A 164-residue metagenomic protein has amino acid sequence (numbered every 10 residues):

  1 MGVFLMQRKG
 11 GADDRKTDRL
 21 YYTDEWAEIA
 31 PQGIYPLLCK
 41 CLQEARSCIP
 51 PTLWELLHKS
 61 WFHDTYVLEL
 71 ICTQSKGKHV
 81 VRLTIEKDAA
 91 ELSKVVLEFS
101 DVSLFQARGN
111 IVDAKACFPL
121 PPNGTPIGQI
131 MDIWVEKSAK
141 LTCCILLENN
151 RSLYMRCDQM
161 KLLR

Functional and structural regions predicted by a protein language model:
M1-R164: Surface-exposed, interaction-prone regions used to assemble/regulate multi-protein complexes
